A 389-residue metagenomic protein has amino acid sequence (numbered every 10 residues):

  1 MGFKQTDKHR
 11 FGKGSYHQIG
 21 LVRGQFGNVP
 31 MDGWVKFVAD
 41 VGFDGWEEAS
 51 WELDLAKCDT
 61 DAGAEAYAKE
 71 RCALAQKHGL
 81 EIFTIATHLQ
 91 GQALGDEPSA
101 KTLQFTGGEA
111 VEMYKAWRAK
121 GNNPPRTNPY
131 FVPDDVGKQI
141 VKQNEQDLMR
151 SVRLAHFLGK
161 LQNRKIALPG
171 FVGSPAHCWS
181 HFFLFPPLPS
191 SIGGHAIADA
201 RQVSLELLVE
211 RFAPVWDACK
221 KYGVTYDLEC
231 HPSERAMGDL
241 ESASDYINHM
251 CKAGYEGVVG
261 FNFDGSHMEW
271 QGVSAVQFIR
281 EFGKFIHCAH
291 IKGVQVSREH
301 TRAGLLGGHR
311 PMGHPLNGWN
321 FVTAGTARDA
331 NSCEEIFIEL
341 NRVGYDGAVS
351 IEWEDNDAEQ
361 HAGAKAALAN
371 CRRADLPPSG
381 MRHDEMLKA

Functional and structural regions predicted by a protein language model:
F3-D7, N28, G33, Q76-H78 (+5 more regions): Active-site acidic/histidine proton-transfer and metal-coordination neighborhood in alpha/beta enzyme cores
D7-G14, I19, G45-W46, I85 (+4 more regions): Acidic/histidine-rich catalytic cores of soluble enzymes
Q25-G27, S50-E52, H88-G91, G173-H177 (+5 more regions): Active-site-proximal loop/turn and secondary-structure-junction residues that shape catalytic pockets, frequently
F26-G27, S350-K365: A short, acidic, flexible beta-alpha connecting loop/helix-capping segment that sits on the rim of active
M31-E52, L158: Catalytic domains of carbohydrate-active enzymes, especially glycoside hydrolases
V38, W46, A75, I85 (+7 more regions): Conserved, mostly hydrophobic/aromatic
F43, E48, L80, K160-I166 (+2 more regions): A structural motif
C58-T84: Aromatic-lined substrate-binding rim segments of carbohydrate-active enzymes
